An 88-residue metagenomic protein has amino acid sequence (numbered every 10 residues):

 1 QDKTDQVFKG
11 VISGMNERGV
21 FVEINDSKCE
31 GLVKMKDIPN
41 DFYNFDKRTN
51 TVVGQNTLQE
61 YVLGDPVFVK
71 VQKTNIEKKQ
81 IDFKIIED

Functional and structural regions predicted by a protein language model:
Q1-D88: Structured C-terminal cores of nucleic-acid metabolism proteins
